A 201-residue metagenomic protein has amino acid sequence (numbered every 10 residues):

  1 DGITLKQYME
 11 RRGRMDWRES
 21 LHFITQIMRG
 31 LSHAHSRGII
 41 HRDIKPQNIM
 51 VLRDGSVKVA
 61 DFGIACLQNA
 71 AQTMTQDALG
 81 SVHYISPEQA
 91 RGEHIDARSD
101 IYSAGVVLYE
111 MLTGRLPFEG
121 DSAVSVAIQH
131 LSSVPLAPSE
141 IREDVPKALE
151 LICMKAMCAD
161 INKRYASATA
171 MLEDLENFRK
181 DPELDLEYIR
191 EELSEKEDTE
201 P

Functional and structural regions predicted by a protein language model:
T4-M15: AlphaC helix of the protein kinase catalytic domain
F23-I24: Activation segment signature within eukaryotic-like protein kinase domains
R29-I39: Protein kinase catalytic-loop region centered on the HRD/HxD motif
M50, S81-Y188: C-terminal lobe helix-coil module of Hanks-type protein kinase domains
V51-G55: Activation-loop N-terminal segment of eukaryotic-like protein kinases
V57, A70-L79: Regulatory activation segment
D185-P201: Regulatory extensions appended to serine/threonine kinase catalytic cores
